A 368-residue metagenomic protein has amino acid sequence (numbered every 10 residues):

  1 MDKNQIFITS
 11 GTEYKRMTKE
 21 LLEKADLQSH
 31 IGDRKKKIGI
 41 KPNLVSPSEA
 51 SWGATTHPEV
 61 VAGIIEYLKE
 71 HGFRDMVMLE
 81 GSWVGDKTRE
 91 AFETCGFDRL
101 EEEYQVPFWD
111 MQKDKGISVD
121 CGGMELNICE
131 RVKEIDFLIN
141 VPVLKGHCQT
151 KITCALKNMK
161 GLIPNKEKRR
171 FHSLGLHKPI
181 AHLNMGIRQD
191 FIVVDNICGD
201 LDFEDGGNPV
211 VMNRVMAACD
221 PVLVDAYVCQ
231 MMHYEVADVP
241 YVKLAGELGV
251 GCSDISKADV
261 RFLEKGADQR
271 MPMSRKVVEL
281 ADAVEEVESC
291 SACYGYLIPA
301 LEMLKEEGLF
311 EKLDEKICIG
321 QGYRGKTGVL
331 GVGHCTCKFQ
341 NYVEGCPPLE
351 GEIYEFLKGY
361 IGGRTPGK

Functional and structural regions predicted by a protein language model:
M1-K368: N-terminal and secondary-structure boundary signal
